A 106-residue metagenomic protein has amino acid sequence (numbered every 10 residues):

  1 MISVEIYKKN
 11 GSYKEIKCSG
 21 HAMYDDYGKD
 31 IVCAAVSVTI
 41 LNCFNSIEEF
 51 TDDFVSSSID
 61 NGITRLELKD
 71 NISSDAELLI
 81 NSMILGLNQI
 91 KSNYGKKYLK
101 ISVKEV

Functional and structural regions predicted by a protein language model:
M1-I31, I40-L41, N45-V106: N-terminal intrinsically disordered, cationic/polar leader segments that include organellar targeting peptides
V36-S37: Gly/Ser/Thr-rich active-site loops/lids in small-molecule metabolic enzymes that frequently grip phosphoryl groups
